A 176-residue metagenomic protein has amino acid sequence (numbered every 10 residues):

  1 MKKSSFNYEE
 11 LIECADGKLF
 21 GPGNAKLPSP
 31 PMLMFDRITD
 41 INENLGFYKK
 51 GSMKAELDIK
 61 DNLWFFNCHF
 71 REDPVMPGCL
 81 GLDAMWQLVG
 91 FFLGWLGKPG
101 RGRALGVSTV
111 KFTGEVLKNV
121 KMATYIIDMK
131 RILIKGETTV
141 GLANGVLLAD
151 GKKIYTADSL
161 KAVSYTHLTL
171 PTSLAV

Functional and structural regions predicted by a protein language model:
M1-G46: N-terminal leader/capping segments at the start of a protein or of a new domain
K2, E9-K18, W86-K130, I154-A157 (+1 more regions): Hydrophobic beta-strand-centered segment that forms part of the acyl-chain substrate-binding groove
L27-M76: Catalytic strand-loop segment that frames the active site of acyl-thioester-processing enzymes
P30, T39-D40, G114, V120 (+2 more regions): Acidic, glycine-enriched active-site microenvironments
D36, M53-A55, S108, A123-Y125 (+2 more regions): Hydrophobic residues positioned within well-ordered beta-strands of beta-sheet architectures
T166-T172: Conserved small/polar residues in nucleotide/adenosyl-binding loops
